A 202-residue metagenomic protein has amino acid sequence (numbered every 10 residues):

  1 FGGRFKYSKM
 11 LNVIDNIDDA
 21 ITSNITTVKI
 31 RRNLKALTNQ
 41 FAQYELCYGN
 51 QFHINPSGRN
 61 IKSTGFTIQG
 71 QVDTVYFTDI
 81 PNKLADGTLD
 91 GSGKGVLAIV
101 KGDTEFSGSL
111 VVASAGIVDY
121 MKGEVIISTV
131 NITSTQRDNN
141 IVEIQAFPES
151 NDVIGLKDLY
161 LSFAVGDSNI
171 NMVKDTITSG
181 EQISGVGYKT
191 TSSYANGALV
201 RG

Functional and structural regions predicted by a protein language model:
F1-E45, Y194-G202: Acidic, low-complexity glycine/serine/threonine-rich segments
G3, N24-V28, A42-Y44, N50 (+3 more regions): Structural beta-strand/beta-sheet cores of well-ordered domains, especially the beta-sheet scaffolds that support
I14, V28, L46, I127 (+1 more regions): Generic structural hydrophobic/aromatic packing signal, biased to beta-strands
K35, Q43, Q51-H53, I132 (+1 more regions): Short, glycine-/Ser/Thr-/acidic-enriched flexible segments
A36, F41-Q43, R59-I61, N140-V142 (+1 more regions): Surface-exposed beta-strand edges and their flanking turn/coil or helix-capping segments
N39-V72: Acidic, glycine/GT-rich loop-and beta-edge segments that sit at the periphery of enzyme/chaperone cores
N60-G108: Structural flexibility/helix-modulation signal
G91-L97, K101-G202: Surface-exposed interaction regions enriched in Ser/Thr/Asp/Glu that occur as long low-complexity tracts or repetitive
